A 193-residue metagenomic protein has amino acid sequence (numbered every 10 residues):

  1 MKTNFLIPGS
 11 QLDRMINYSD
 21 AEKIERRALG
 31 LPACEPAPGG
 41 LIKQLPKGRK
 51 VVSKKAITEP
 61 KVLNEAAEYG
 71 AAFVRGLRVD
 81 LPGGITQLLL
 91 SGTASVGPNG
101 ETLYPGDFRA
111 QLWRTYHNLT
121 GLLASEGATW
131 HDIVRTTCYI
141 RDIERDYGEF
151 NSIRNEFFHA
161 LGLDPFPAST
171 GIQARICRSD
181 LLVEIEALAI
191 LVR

Functional and structural regions predicted by a protein language model:
M1-H117, G121-V134, I140-R193: N-terminal presequence-like segments and the immediate start of the first folded domain
